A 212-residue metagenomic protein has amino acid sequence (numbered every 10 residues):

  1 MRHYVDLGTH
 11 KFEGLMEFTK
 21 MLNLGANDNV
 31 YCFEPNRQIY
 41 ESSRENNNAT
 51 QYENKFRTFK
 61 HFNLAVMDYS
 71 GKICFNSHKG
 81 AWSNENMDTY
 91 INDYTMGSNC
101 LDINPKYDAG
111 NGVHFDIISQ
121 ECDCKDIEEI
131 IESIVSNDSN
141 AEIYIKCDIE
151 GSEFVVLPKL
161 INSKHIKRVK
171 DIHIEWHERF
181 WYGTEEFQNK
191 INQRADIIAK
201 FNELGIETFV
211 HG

Functional and structural regions predicted by a protein language model:
M1-G212: Phosphate/nucleotide-binding beta-alpha loop and adjacent structural elements of enzyme active sites
